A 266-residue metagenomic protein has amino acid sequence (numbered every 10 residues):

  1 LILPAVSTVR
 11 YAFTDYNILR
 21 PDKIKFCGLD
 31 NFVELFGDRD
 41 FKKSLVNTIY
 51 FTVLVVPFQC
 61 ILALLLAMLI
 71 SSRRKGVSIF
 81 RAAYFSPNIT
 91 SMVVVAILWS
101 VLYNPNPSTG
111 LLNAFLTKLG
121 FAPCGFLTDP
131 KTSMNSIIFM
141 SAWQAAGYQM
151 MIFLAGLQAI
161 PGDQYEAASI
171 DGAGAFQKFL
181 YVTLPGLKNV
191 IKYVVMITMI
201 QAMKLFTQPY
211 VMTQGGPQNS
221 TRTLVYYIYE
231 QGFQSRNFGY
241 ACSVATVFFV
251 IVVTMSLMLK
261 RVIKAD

Functional and structural regions predicted by a protein language model:
L1-D266: A structural signal for multi-pass alpha-helical bundles of membrane permease subunits that mediate small-molecule
